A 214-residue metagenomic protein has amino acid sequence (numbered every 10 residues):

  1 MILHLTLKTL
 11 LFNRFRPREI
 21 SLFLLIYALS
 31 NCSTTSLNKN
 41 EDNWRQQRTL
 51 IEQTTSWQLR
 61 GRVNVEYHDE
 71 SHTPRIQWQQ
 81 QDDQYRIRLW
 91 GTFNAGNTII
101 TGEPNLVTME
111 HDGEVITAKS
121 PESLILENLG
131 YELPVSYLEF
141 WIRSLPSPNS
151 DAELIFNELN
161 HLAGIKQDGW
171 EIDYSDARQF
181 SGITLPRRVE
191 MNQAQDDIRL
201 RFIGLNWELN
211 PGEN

Functional and structural regions predicted by a protein language model:
M1-C32: Sec-dependent bacterial lipoprotein signal peptides
I26-R48: Bacterial Sec signal peptide processing site at the extreme N-terminus
E52-R86, W90: Post-signal-peptide N-terminal segment of Sec-exported extracytoplasmic proteins
Q58-R60, Q79, I99-T101, R201 (+1 more regions): Beta-strand-dominated lipid-handling architectures at cellular/organellar boundaries
I76-Q79, I100-G102, S175-Q179: Extended lipid/amphipathic-ligand handling interfaces
Q84-L133: An acidic-aromatic
E127-S147, D151: Long, charged/polar, surface-exposed segments that mediate recognition or autoinhibition
L145-N214: Gly/Pro-enriched, hydrophobic low-complexity segments that function as extracytoplasmic propeptides/linkers
